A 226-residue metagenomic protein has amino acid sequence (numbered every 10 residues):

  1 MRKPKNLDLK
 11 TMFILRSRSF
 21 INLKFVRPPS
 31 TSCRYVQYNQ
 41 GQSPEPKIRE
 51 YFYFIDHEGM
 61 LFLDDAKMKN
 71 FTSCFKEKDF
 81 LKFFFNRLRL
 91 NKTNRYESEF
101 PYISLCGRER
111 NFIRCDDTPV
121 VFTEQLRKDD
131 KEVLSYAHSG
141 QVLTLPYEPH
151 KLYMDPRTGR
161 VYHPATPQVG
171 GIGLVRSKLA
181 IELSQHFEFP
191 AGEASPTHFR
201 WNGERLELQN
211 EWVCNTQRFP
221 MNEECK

Functional and structural regions predicted by a protein language model:
R2-P4, D8, F13-K226: Terminal leader/tail segments of proteins
